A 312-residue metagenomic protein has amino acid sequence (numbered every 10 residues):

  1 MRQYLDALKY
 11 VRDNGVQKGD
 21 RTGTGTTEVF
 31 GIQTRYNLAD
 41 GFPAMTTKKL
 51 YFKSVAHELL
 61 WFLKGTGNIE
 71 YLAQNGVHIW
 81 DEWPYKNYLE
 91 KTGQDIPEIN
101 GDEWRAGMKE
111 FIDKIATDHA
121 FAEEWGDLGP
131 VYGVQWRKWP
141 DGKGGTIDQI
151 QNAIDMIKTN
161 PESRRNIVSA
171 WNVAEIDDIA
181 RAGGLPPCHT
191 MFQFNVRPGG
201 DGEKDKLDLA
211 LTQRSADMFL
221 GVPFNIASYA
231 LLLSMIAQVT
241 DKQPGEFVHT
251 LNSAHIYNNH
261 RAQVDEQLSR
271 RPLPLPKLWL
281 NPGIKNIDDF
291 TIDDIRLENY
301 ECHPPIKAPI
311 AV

Functional and structural regions predicted by a protein language model:
M1-V312: Terminal, non-catalytic protein-protein interaction segments that mediate quaternary/complex assembly
